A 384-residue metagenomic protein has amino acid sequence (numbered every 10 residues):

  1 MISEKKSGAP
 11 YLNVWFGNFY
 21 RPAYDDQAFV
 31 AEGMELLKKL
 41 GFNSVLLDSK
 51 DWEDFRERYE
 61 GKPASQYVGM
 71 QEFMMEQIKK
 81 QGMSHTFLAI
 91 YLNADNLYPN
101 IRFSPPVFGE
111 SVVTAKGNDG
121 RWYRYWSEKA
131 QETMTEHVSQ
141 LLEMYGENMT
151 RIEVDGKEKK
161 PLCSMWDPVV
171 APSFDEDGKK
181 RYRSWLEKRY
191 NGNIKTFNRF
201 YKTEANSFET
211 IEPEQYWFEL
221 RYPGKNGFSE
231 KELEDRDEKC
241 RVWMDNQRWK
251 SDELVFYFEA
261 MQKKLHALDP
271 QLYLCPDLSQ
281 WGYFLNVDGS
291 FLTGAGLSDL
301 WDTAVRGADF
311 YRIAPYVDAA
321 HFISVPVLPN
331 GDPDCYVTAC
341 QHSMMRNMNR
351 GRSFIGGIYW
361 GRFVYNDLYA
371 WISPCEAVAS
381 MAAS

Functional and structural regions predicted by a protein language model:
I2-L37, F42-N43: Boundary/entry segment of secreted carbohydrate-active catalytic domains
N13, S44-D48, T86-Y91, T150-V154 (+3 more regions): Structural recognition of the beta-strand scaffold that forms the well-ordered cores of secreted hydrolase catalytic
N13-F29, Y123-K129, S298-D299, Y365-S373: Active-site mouth loops of central-metabolism enzymes
G17-R21, K50, Y91-D95, K157-K159 (+4 more regions): Active-site beta-loop-alpha junctions enriched in small/polar residues
A28-G33, G69-F73, G296-Y311, Y336-M345 (+1 more regions): Alpha-helical scaffolding within the catalytic cores of extracellular/periplasmic polymer-degrading hydrolases
V30-V113, V255-L268: Aromatic-lined substrate-binding rim segments of carbohydrate-active enzymes
S111-T338: Polysaccharide-binding and catalytic clefts of secreted carbohydrate-active enzymes
A314, A319-S384: Carbohydrate-binding surfaces of carbohydrate-active enzymes
